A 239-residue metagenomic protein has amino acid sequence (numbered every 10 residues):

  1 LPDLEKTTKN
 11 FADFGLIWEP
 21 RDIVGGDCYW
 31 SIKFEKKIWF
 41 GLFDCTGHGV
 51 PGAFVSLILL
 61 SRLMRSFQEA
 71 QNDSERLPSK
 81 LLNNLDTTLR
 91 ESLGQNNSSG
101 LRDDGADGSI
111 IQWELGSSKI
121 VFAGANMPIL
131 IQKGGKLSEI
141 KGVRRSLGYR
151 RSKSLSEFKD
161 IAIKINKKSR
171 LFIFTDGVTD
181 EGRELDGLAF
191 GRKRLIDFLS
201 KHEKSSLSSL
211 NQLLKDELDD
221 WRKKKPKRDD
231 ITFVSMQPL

Functional and structural regions predicted by a protein language model:
L1-R170, K225-L239: … and, occasionally, acidic/histidine-rich disordered N-termini of signaling adaptors
I161-I173, V178-L239: C-terminal catalytic subdomain
